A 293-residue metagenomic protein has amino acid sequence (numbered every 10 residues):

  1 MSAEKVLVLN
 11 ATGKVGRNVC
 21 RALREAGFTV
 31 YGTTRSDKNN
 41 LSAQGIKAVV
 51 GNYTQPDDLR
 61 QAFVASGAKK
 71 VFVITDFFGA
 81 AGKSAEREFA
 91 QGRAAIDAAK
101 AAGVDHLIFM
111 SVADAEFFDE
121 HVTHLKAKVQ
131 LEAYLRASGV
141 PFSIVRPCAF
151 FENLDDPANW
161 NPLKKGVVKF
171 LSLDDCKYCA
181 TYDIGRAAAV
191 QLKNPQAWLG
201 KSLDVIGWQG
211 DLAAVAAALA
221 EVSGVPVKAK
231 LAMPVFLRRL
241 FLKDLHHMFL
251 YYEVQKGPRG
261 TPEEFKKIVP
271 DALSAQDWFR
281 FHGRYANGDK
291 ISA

Functional and structural regions predicted by a protein language model:
M1-A3, S292-A293: Universal eukaryotic N-terminal targeting presequences
S2-A43, T54-D57, D76-R87, K100-H106 (+2 more regions): Oxidoreductase cofactor-interface core, primarily capturing Rossmann-like NAD(P)-dependent enzymes
I46-K69: Conserved Rossmann-fold cofactor-binding substructure of NAD(P)-dependent oxidoreductases
R60, F89, R93-I96, T181-A189 (+1 more regions): Short, amphipathic alpha-helical "lid/cap" segments that border enzyme active or binding sites
A65, V190, E221, F281-R284: Residues within well-ordered alpha-helical secondary structure of globular protein domains
W198, A232-A293: A hydrophobic C-terminal alpha-helical subdomain
